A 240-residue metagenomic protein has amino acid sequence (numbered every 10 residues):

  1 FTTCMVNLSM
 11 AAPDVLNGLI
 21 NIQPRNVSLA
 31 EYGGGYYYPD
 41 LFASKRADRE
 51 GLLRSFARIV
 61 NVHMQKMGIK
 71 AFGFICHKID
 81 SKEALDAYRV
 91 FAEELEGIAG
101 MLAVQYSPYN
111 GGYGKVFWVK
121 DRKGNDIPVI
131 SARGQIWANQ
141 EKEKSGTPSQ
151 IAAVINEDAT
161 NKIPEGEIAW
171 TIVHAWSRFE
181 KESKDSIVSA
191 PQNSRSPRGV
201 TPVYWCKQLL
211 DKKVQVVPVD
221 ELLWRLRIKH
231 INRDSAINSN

Functional and structural regions predicted by a protein language model:
F1, M5, M67, A71-N238: Catalytic grooves of carbohydrate-active enzymes
F1-G18: Active-site beta->alpha N-cap acidic-glycine motif
C4-L8, E31-Y37, K78: Short, flexible loop/turn elements at secondary-structure junctions
A11, G51-I59, Q150-I151, T201: Soluble or luminal CAZymes and related metallo-dependent hydrolases
V15-P24, R46, N61-K66, D86-G97: Short, surface-exposed basic-aromatic patches at helix termini and helix-loop junctions that form
Q23-G35, A57, N61: Acidic/His-rich structured neighborhood in mature extracellular/periplasmic domains
S28, D40-L41: Lumenal/extracellular "mature" regions of secretory-pathway glycan-modifying transferases
L41, D48-S81: Low-complexity, serine/threonine/proline-enriched polar segments
